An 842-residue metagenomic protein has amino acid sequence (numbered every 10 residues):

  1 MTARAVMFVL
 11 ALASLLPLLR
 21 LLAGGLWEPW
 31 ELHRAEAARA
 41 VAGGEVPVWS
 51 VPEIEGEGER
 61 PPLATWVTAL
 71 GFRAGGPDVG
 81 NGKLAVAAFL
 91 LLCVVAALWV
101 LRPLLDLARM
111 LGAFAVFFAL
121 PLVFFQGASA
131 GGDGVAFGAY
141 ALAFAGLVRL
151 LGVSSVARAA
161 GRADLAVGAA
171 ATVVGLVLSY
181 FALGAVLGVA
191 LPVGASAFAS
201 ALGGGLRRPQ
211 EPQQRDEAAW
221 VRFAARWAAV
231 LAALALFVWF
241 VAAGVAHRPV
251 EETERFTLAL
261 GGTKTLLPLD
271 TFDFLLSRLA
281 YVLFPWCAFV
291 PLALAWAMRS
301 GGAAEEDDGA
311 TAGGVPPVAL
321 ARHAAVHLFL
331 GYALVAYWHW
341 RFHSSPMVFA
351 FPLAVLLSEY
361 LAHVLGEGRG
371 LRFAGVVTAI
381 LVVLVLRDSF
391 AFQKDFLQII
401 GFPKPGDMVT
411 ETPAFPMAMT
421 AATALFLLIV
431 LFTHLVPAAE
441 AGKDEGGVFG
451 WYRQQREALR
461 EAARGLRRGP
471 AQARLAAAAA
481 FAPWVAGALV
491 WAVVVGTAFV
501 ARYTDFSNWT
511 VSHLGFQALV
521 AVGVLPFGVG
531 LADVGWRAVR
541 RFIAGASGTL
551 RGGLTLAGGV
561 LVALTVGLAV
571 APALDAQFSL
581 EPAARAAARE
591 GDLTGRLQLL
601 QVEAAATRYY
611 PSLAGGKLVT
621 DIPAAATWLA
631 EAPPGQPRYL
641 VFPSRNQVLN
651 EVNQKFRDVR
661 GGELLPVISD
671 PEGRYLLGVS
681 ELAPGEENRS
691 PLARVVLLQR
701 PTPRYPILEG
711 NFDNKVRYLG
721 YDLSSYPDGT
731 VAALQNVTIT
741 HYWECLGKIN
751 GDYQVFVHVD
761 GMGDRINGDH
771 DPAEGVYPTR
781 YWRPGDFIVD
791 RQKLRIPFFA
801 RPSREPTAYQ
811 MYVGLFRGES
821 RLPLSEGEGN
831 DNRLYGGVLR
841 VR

Functional and structural regions predicted by a protein language model:
T2-E31, L231-V245: Transmembrane signal-anchor helices characteristic of membrane glycosylation enzymes that use polyprenol
R4-V9, A97-L120, F137: Transmembrane-helix signature of polytopic, membrane-embedded enzymes that assemble or transfer cell-envelope glycans
L16, H33-G56, L63-W66, L70: Extracytosolic helix-loop segments that constitute the early lumenal/periplasmic catalytic or substrate-binding loops
H33-G44, A171-P209, Q214-S345, F349-A518: Transmembrane-lumen/periplasm boundary regions of multi-pass, lipid-linked membrane glycan transferases
L84-L105, L142: Transmembrane-helix motifs of polytopic, lipid-linked glycan transferases
L104, A143-G175, Q213, L361-L365: Membrane-interface transmembrane helices that cradle and orient dolichyl/undecaprenyl
L122-A136, F181: Short acidic/glycine- and proline-prone juxtamembrane loop motifs at membrane-interface regions of multi-pass membrane
A626-R842: C-terminal luminal/periplasmic domains and tails of membrane-associated envelope-modifying transferases
